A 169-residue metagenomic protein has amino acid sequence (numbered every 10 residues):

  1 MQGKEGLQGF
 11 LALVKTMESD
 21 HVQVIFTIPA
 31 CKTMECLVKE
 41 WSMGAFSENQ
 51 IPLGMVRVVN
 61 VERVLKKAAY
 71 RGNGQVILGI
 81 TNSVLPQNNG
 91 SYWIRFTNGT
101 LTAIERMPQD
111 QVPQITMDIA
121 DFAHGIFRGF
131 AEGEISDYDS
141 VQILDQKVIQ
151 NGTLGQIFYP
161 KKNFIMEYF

Functional and structural regions predicted by a protein language model:
M1-F169: Intrinsically disordered, low-complexity, positively biased terminal segments
